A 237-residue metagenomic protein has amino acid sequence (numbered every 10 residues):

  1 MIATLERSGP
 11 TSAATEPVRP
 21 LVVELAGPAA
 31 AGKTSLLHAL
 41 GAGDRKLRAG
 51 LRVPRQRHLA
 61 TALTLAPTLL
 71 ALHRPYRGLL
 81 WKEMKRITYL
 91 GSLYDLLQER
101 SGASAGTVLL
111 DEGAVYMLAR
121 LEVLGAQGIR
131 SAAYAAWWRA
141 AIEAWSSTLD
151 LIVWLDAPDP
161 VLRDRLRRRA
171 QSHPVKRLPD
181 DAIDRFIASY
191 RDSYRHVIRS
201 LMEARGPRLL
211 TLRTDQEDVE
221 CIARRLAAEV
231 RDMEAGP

Functional and structural regions predicted by a protein language model:
L25: Hydrophobic anchor at the beta1->P-loop junction of P-loop NTPases
A30: Walker A (P-loop) phosphate-binding loop of P-loop NTPases
K33: Conserved lysine of the Walker
L36: Hydrophobic positions on the alpha1 helix immediately C-terminal to the Walker A/P-loop
A42-L51: Post-Walker A helix-loop "phosphate-sensing" segment adjacent to the P-loop in P-loop NTPases
R52-S131: ATP-dependent small-molecule kinase phosphotransfer cores that center on conserved nucleotide phosphate-binding segments
L110-G113, Y134, W145-R168: Conserved phosphate-donor/acceptor-positioning beta-strand/loop module used by diverse small-molecule
R167-P237: NTP-dependent small-molecule kinase module
